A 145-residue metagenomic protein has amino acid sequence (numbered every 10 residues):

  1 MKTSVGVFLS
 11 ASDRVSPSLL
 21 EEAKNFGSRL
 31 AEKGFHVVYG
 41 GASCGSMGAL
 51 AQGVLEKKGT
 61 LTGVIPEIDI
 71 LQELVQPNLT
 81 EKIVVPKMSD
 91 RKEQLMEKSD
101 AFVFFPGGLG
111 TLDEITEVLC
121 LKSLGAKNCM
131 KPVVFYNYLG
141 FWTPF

Functional and structural regions predicted by a protein language model:
M1, A31, L74-P77, Q94-E97 (+1 more regions): Solvent-exposed alpha-helices and their adjacent loops that cap or buttress functional pockets in soluble metabolic
M1-T60: Glycine-rich beta-alpha loop segments
S10-D13, E67-D69, G107-G110: Short glycine-rich anion-binding loops that position phosphate/pyrophosphate groups of nucleotides and phosphorylated
S18, P86, K98-A101, T111 (+2 more regions): N-terminal alpha/beta PP-like core and its mobile active-site loop of ThDP/TPP-dependent enzymes
H36-Y39, D100-G110: A short, small-residue-rich loop immediately preceding and capping a beta-strand
G45-F105, N137, F141: Acidic/glycine-enriched connector segments
G48-G53, D113-A126: Short Gly/Thr/Asp-enriched flexible loops that form oxyanion-binding sites at enzyme active sites
I65, F105, L119-F145: Short, acidic/small-residue loops that bind anionic groups at enzyme active sites
